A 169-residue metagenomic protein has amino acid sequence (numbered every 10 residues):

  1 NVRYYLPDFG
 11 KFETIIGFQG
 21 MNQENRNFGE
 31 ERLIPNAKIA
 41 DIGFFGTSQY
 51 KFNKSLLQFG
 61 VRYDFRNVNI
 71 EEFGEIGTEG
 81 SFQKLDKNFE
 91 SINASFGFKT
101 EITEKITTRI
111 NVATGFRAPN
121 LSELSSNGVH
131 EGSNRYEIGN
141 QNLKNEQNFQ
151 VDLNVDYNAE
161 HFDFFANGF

Functional and structural regions predicted by a protein language model:
N1-Q23, A159-N167: Outer-membrane beta-barrel domain signature, strongest for Gram-negative TonB-dependent receptors and also present
R3, Q49, N154-D156: Residue-level recognition of well-ordered beta-strand positions that form the cores of beta-sheet-rich folds across
K11-T107, G128-G132: Signature of Gram-negative outer-membrane beta-barrel scaffolds
N36, F82-E101, K105-T107, T114-F169: Outer-membrane beta-barrel signature, preferentially recognizing the C-terminal barrel domain of Gram-negative
